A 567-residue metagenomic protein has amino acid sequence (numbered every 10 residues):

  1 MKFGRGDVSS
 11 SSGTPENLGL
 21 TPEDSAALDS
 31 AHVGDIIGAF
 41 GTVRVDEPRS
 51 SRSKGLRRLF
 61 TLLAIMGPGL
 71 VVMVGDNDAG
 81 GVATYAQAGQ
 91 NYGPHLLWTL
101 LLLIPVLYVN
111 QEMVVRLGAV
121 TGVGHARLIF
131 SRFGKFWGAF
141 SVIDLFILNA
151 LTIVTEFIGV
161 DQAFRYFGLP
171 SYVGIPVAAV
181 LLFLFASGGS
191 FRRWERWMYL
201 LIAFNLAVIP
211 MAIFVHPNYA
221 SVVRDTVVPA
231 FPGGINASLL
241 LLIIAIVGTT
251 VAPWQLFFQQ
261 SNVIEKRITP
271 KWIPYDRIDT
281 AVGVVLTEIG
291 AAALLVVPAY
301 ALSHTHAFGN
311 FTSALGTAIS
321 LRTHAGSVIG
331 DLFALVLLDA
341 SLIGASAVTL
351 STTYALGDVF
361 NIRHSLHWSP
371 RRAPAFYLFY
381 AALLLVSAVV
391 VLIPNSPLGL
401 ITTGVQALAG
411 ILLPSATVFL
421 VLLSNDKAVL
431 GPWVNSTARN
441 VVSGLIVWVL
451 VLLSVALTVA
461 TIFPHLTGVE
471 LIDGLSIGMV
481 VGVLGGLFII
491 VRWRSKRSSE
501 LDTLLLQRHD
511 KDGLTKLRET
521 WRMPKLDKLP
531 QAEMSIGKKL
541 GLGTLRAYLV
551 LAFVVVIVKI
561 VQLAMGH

Functional and structural regions predicted by a protein language model:
R44-S50, T84-G89, Q111-W137, F164 (+7 more regions): Flexible loop linkers connecting adjacent transmembrane helices in multi-pass alpha-helical membrane transporters
V72, T99-R132, F140-I147, L151: Juxtamembrane transmembrane-helix boundary signature
A79-V82, L145-Q162, A291-L294, G330-N361: Membrane-helix boundary/coupling elements in multi-pass transport proteins
V106-V120, V263-I264, V285-G316, L563: Extracellular/periplasmic helix-exit of transmembrane alpha-helices
K135-F136, Y172-V177, V282, L286 (+3 more regions): Loop-to-transmembrane helix boundary motifs in multi-pass membrane proteins
V142, Y166-S187, A207, R372-A388 (+2 more regions): Transmembrane alpha-helical segments of multi-pass small-molecule transport proteins
L200, L366-L378, T403-H465, D473-S476 (+1 more regions): C-terminal membrane-solvent junction of multi-pass transporters and transport-like membrane proteins
A203-F231, L240-Q260, F419-A428, L453-T461 (+1 more regions): Hydrophobic alpha-helical segments and their helix-loop junctions in multi-pass secondary transporters
